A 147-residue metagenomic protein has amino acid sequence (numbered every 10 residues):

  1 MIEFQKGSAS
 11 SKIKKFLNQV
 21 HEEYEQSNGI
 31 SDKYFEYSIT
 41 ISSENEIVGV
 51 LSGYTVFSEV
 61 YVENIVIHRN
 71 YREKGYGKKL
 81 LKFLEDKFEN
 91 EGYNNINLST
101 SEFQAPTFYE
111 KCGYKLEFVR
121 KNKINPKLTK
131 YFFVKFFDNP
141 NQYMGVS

Functional and structural regions predicted by a protein language model:
M1-S10, D138-S147: Conserved N-terminal entry element of GNAT/NAT acetyltransferase domains
E3-E63, F103, R120: Acetyl-CoA-dependent GNAT
L17, Y109-E110, Y114: Conserved active-site tyrosine of GNAT-family acetyltransferases
T55-E63, R72, N125-T129: A conserved beta-turn-beta hairpin within the catalytic core of GNAT-like acetyltransferases that forms part
I65-I67: Hydrophobic adenine-recognition pocket in adenosine-nucleotide-binding enzymes
Y71, G75-F83: Conserved acetyl-CoA pyrophosphate-binding loop and the N-cap/start of the following alpha-helix in GNAT-like
F88-E102: Conserved GNAT acetyl-CoA-binding A-motif
N97-S99, K115-F132: Conserved catalytic-core motifs of GNAT/GCN5-like acyltransferases
